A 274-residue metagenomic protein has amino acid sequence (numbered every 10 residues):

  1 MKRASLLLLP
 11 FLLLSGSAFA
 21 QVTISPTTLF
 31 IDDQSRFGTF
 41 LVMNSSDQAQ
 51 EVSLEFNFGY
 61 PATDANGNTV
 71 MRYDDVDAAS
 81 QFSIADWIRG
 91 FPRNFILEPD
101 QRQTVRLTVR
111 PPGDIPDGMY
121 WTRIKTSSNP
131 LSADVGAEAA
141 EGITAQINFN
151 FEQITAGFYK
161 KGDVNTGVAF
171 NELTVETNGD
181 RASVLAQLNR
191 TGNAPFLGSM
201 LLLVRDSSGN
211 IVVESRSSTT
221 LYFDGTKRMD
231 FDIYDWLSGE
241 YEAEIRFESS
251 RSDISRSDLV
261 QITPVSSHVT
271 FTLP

Functional and structural regions predicted by a protein language model:
S15-S17: N-terminal signal peptide c-region/cleavage motif recognized by signal peptidases
A20-Q50, E55-F58, R93-N94, V168-N178: Beta-sheet-dominated interaction scaffolds and their linkers
T23, A49-L107, S208: Surface-exposed binding patches on compact interaction domains or structured appendages
F37-L41, R89-T126: Ligand-binding face of N-terminal immunoglobulin V-set domains in extracellular IgSF glycoproteins
V42-S46, V109, L188-G192: Asparagine-centered strand-capping/turn motif at beta-strand->loop junctions
Q48-F56, T63-N68, G118-W121, A169 (+1 more regions): Short, hydrophobic/aromatic beta-strand segments
G59-T63, R110-Y159, L237-P274: Terminal connector regions
F95-R102, S218-T226, W236: Short proline/glycine- and polar residue-rich coil/turn motifs
